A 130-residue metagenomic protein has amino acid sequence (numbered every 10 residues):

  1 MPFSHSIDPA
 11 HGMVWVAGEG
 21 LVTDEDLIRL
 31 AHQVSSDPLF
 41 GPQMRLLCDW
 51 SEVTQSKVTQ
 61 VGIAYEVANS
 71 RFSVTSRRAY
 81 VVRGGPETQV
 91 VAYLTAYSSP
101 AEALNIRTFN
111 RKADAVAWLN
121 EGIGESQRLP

Functional and structural regions predicted by a protein language model:
M1-P130: Amphipathic, Lys/Arg-enriched alpha-helical "gate/interface" segment within cytosolic domains that mediates
